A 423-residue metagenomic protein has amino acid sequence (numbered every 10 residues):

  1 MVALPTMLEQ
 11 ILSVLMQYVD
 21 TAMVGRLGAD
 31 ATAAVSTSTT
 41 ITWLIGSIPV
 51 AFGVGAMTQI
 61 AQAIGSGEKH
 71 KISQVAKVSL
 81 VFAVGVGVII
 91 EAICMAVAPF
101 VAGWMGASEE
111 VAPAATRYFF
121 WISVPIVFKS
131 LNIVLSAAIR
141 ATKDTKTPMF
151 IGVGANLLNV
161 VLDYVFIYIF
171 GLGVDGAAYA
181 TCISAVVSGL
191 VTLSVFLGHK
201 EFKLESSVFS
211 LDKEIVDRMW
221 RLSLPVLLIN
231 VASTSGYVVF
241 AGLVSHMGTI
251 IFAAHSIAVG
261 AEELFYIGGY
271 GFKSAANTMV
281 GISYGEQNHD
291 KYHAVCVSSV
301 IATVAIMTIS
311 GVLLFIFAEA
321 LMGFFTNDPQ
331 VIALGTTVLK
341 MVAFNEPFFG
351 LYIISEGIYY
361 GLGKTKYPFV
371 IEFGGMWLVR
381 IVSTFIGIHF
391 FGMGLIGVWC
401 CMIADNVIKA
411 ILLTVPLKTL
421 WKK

Functional and structural regions predicted by a protein language model:
M1-D20, W121, N132, A155 (+5 more regions): Transmembrane helical elements of multi-pass membrane transporters/channels
M1-T6, I60-V127, G171-L224, V280-N345 (+1 more regions): Short alpha-helical transmembrane segments in multi-pass integral membrane proteins
V2-A22, R26-L27, T40-G55, Q59 (+6 more regions): N-terminal transmembrane alpha-helices
T6, Q10, A22, T39 (+18 more regions): Transmembrane alpha-helix boundary and packing residues in multipass membrane permease domains and related
I11, L15-A33, A102-E109, V165-L172 (+4 more regions): Helix-terminus/linker motif at the lipid-water interface of multi-pass membrane proteins
A29-T40, A115-F119, A178, T249-L264 (+2 more regions): Small-residue hotspots at the loop-to-helix junctions and early N-terminal turns of transmembrane alpha-helices
T32-A92, K129-P148, A254-V312, I316-A318 (+2 more regions): Small-residue-rich hydrophobic transmembrane alpha-helices
G53, I122-R140, P148-N156, A177-T192 (+5 more regions): Short runs within selected transmembrane alpha-helices of multi-pass transporters and secretion channels
